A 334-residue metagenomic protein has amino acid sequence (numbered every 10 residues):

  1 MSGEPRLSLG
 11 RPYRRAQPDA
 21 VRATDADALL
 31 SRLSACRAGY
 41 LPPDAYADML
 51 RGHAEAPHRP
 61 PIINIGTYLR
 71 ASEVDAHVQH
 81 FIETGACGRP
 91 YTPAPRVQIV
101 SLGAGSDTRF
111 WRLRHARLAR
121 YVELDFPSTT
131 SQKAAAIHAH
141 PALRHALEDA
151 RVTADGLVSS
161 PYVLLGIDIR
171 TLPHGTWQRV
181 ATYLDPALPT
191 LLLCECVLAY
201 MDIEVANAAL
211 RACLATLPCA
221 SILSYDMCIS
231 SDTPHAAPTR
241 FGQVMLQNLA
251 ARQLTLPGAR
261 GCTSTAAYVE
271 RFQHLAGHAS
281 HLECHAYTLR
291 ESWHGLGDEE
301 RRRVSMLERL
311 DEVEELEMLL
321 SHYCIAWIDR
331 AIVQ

Functional and structural regions predicted by a protein language model:
M1-V100, A104-L165, P173, A181-P186 (+2 more regions): Rossmann-like AdoMet
G103, L192-A199: Short catalytic micro-motifs in class I SAM-dependent methyltransferases
R109-L113, K133-A134, T176-W177, M201-N207 (+1 more regions): A short acidic (Asp/Glu
E148-A154, A220-C228, E283-Y287: A generic structural motif
D168-T171, C228-F241: Short, conserved secondary-structure transition motifs
R170-R179, A199-P218: A short, conserved alpha-helix within the catalytic core of class I
T190-C194, A212-D232: Conserved beta-strand signature within the Rossmann-like core of class I S-adenosyl-L-methionine
H235-Q334: Rossmann-like AdoMet/SAM-dependent catalytic core
